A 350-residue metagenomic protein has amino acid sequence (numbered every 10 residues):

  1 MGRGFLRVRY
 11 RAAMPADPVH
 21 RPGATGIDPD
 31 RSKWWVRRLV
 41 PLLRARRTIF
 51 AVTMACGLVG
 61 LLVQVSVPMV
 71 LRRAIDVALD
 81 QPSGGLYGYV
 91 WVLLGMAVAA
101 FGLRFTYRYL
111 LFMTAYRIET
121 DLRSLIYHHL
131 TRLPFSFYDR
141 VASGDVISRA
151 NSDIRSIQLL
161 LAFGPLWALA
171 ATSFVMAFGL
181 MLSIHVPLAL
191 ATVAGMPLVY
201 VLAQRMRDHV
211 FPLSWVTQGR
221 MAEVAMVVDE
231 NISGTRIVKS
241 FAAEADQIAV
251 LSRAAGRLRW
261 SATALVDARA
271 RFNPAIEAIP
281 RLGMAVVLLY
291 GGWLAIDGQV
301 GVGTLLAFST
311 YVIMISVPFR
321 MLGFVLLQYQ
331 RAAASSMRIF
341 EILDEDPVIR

Functional and structural regions predicted by a protein language model:
M1-S32: Membrane-proximal cytosolic tails and large cytosolic loops of membrane proteins
R3-L6, Y10, F50-L103, L182-P187 (+2 more regions): Transmembrane helix-loop-helix hairpins at lipid-water interfaces of multipass membrane proteins, especially the type-1
R21-S32, A55, V63-L79, M96-S143 (+11 more regions): Juxtamembrane helix-loop junctions of ABC transporter transmembrane domains
D30-F50, D145-V146, A150: A short amphipathic helical element positioned immediately N-terminal to and/or at the very start of a transmembrane
R37-V40, T48-M69, R73, Y89 (+6 more regions): Alpha-helical segments in transporter systems
R44-T48, F135-S136, S152-L161, H209-M226 (+4 more regions): An intracellular "coupling" helix at the cytosolic face of ABC transporter transmembrane type-1 domains
A45, I49-L62, L166-T217, L289-V300: Transmembrane helices of ABC transporter permease
Q81-G85, L180-A194, A268-M337, I342-L343: Helix-loop-helix
